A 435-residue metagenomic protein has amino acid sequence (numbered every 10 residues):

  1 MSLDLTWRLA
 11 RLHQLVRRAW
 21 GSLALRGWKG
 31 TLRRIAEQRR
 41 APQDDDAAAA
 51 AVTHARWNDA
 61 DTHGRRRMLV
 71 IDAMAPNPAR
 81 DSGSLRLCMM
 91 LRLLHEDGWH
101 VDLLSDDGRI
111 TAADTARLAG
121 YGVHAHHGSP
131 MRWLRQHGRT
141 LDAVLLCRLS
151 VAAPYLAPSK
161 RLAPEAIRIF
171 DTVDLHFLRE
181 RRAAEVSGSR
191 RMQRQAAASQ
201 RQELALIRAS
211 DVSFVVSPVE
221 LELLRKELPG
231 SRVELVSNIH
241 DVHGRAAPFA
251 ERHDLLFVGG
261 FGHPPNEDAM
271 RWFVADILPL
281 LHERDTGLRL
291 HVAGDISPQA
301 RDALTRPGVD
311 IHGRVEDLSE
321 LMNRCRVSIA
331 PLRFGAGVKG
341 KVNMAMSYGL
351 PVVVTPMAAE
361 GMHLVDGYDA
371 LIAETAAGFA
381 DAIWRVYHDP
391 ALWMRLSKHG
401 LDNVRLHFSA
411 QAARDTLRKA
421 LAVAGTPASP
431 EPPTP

Functional and structural regions predicted by a protein language model:
S2-N77, D81-G83, P430-P435: Non-catalytic membrane-proximal stalk/linker segments that position and tether the catalytic domains
N77, E165-A198, E222, G260: Acceptor-binding helix/loop patch of EC 2.4 sugar-transfer enzymes, predominantly nucleotide-sugar-dependent
A79, G83-R92, D102-L103, S189 (+3 more regions): Conserved catalytic-core segment of nucleotide-activated headgroup transferases in glycan assembly
T140-A143, D211, V309, E320-G337 (+1 more regions): Acidic donor-binding loop of glycosyltransferase active sites
K341-A345, P351-T355, L371: Short hydrophobic beta-strand element within catalytic cores of glycosyltransferases and related nucleotide-activated
G367-A377, R385-P390: Conserved acidic donor-binding segment of nucleotide-sugar-dependent glycosyltransferases
L392-L406, A413: A short, well-ordered alpha-helix in the C-terminal region of glycosyltransferases
A410-P435: C-terminal alpha-helical cap of glycosyltransferases
